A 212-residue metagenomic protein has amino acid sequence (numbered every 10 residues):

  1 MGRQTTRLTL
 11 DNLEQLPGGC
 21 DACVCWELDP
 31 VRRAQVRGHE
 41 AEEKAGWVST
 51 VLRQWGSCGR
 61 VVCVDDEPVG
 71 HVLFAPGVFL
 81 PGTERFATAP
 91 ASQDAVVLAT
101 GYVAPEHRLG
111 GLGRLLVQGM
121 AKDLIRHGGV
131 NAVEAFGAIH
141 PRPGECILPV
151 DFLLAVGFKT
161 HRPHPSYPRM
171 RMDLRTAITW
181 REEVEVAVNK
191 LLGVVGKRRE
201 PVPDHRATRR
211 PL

Functional and structural regions predicted by a protein language model:
M1-G38: Conserved N-terminal entry element of GNAT/NAT acetyltransferase domains
G38, T50-S57, C63-T100: Conserved acyl-donor/pantetheine-binding loop and adjacent beta-alpha core of acyl/acetyltransferases and related
E40-G46: Short Pro/Gly-enriched beta-strand edge/turn motifs at strand-loop
G77-F79, E106, H140, A177: Short coil/turn motifs at secondary-structure junctions
V103, L109-I125: Conserved acetyl-CoA-binding loop-helix of GNAT-fold acetyltransferases
V117, L124-G144: Conserved GNAT acetyl-CoA-binding A-motif
C146, H164-H205, R210-L212: C-terminal "cap" of GNAT-fold acetyltransferases
P149-P163: Conserved acetyl-CoA-binding loop of GNAT-fold acetyltransferases
